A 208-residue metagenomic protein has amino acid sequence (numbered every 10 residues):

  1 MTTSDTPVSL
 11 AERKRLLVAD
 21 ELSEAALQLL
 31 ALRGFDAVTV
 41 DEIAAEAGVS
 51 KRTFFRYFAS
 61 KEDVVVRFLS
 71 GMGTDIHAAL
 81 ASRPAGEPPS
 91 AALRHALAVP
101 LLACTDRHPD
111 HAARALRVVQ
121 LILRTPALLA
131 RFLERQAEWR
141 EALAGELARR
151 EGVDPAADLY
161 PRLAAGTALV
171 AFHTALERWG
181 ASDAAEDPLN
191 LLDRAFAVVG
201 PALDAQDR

Functional and structural regions predicted by a protein language model:
M1-D5, G145, R149, R178-R208: C-terminal peripheral helix-coil segments that are non-catalytic and often amphipathic
M1-R33, A37-V49, N190: Basic, helix-initiating cap at the start of DNA-binding domains
S9, R33-F35, F55-V65, G71: HTH DNA-binding helix-turn interface
V18, M72, L97, R135-W139 (+2 more regions): Hydrophobic/aromatic residues within well-ordered alpha-helical segments
E42-A45, F54, L93: Append "Primarily bacterial transcriptional regulators
T74-V118: Hydrophobic alpha-helical connector segments
T125, A137-A164: Hydrophobic alpha-helical bundle segments that form small-molecule/ligand-binding pockets
P161-L169, H173: Short, well-structured alpha-helical segments
